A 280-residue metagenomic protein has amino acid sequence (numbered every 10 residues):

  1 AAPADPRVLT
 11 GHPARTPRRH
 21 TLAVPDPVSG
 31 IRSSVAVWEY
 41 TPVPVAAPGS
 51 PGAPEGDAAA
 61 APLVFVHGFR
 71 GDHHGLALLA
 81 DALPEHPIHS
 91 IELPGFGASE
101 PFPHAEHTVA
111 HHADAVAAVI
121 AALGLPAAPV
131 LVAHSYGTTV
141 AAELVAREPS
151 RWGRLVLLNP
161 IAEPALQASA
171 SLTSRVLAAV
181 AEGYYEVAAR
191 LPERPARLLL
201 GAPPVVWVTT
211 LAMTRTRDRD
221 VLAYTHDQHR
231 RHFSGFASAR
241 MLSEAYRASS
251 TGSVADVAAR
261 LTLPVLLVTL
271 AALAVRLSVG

Functional and structural regions predicted by a protein language model:
A1-D26: An N-terminal hydrophobic leader/cap segment in hydrolases
A36-E100: Conserved HGGG/HGGXW glycine-rich cap/lid loop of the alpha/beta-hydrolase fold
V64-G68, H134, T269-L270: The conserved beta1-alpha1 loop
A110-A128: Conserved acidic catalytic loop of the alpha/beta-hydrolase fold
V132-G137, A141: Gly/Ala-rich beta-loop-alpha elbow adjacent to hydrolase catalytic centers
A146, W152-R194: Flexible "cap/lid" loop of the alpha/beta hydrolase fold
L166, E193-R260: Conserved alpha/beta-hydrolase catalytic His-Asp/Glu region
L261, L267-L270: Short beta-strand/loop motif that positions the catalytic acidic residue of the alpha/beta-hydrolase fold
